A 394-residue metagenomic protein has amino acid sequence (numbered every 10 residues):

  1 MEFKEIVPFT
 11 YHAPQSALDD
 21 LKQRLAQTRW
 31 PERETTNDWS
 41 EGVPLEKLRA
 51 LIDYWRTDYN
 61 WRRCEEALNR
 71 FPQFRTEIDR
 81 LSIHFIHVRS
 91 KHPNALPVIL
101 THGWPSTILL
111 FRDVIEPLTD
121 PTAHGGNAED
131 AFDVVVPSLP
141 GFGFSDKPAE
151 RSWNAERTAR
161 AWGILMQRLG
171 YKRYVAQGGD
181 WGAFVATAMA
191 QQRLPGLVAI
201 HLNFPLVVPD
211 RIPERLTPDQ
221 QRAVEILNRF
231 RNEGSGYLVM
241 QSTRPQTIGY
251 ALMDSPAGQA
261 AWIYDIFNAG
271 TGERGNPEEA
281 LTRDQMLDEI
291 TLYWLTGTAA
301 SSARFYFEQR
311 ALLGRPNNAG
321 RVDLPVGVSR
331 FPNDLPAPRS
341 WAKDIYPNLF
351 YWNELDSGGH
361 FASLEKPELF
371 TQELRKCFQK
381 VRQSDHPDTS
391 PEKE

Functional and structural regions predicted by a protein language model:
M1-D19, R24-L25, R29, G196-L292: Alpha/beta-hydrolase
P14-R89, Q285, W294, S301-R315: Non-catalytic accessory segments flanking enzyme active sites
W61-R63, H124-G126, L139-W153, T187: Glycine-rich "HGGG/HGxG" loop immediately N-terminal to the catalytic nucleophile of the alpha/beta-hydrolase
A95-G103: Short beta-strand element of the alpha/beta-hydrolase
W104-E116: The serine-hydrolase catalytic nucleophile loop
P117, P121-H124, Y171-R222: Conserved hydrolase catalytic core segment
E156-Y174: Conserved acidic catalytic loop of the alpha/beta-hydrolase fold
Q241-E394: C-terminal subdomain of alpha/beta-hydrolase-fold enzymes, centered on the catalytic histidine and its supporting
